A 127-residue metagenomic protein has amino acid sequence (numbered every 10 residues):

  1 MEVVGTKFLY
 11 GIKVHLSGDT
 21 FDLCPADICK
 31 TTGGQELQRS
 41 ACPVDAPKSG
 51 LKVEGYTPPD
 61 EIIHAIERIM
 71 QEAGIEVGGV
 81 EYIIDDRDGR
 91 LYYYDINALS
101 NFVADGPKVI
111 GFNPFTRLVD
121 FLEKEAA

Functional and structural regions predicted by a protein language model:
M1-A73: Phosphate-binding site of ATP-dependent enzymes
T6, S17, K52, G78 (+2 more regions): A general marker of short, structured functional hotspots
Y56-T57, Q71-I75, I84-A127: C-terminal active-site "lid" helix and adjoining low-complexity regulatory extension at the edge of ATP-using catalytic
V80-Y82: Hydrophobic residue at the +6 position relative to the catalytic HRD Asp in the kinase catalytic loop
